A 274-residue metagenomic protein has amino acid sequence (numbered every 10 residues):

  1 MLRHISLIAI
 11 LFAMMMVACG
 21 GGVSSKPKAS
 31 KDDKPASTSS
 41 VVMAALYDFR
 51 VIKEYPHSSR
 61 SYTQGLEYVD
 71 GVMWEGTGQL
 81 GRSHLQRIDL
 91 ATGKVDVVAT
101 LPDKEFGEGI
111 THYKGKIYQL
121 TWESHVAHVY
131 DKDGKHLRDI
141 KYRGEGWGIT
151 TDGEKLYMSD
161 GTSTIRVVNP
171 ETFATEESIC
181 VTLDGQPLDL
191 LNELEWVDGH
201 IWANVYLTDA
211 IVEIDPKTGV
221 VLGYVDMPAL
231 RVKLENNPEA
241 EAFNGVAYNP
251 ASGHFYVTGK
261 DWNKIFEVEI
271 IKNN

Functional and structural regions predicted by a protein language model:
M16-A18: C-terminal motif of bacterial Sec signal peptides marking the signal peptidase cleavage site
T38-R60, L90-D96: A short helix->beta-strand "capping" segment at the edge of beta-propeller domains
V51-P56, K94-T100, G134-I140, E177-Q186 (+2 more regions): A short beta-strand motif characteristic of beta-propeller blades
I52-H84, A99-T111, G259-D261: Beta-strand-rich domains and repeat architectures in extracellular enzymes and scaffolds, especially beta-propellers
S59-D70, D103-Y113, Y142-G153, S159 (+2 more regions): Beta-rich, blade/repeat-based domains predominating in secreted/periplasmic proteins but also intracellular
E75-Q79, I117-S124, M158-T162, A203-L207 (+1 more regions): Conserved beta-strand positions in repeat-built beta-propeller and related beta-rich domains
D89-G93, D131-K135, P170-F173, D215-G219 (+1 more regions): Short loop/turn segments that connect beta-strands within beta-propeller blades
G93-Y130, G134-G146: Blade-loop segments of beta-propeller domains
